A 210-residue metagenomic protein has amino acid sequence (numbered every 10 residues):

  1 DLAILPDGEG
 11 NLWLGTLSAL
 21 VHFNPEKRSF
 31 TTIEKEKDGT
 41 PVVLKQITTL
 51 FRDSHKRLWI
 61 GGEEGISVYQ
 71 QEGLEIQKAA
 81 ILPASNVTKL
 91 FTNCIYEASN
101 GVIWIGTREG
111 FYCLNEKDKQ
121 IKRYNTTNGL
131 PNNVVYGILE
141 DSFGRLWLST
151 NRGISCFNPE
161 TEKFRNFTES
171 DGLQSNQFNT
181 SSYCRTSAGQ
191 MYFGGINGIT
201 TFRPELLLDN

Functional and structural regions predicted by a protein language model:
D1-N210: Carboxylate-rich, polar loop motifs that coordinate divalent cations or form catalytic acidic clusters
